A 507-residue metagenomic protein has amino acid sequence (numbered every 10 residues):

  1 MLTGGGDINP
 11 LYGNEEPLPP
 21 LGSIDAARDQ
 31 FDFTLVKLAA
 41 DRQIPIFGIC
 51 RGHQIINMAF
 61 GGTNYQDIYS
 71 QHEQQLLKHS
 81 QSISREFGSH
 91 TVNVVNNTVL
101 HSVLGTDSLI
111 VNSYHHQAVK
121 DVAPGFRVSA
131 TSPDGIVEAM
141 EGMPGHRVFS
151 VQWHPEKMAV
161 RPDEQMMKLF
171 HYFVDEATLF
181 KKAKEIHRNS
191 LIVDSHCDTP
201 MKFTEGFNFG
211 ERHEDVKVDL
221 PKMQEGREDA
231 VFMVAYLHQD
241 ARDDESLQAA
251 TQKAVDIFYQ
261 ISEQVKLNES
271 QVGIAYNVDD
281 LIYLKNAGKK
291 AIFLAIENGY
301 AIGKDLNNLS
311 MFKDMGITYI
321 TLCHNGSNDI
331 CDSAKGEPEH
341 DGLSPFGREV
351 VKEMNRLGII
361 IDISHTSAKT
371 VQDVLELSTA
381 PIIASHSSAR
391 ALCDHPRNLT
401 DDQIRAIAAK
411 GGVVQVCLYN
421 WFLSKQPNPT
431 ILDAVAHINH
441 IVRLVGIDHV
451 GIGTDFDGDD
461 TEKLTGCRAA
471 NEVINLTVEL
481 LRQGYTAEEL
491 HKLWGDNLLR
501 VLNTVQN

Functional and structural regions predicted by a protein language model:
M1, K37-T63, H154, I361 (+1 more regions): Catalytic nucleophile loop
L2, D25-I44, Y69, E73-K184: Amide-donor transfer/coupling interface in amidating biosynthetic enzymes
G6-P17: Short, flexible, mixed-charge acidic loops at enzyme active sites
S113-Q117, S150-P155, I192-T199, I317 (+2 more regions): Histidine-centered catalytic micro-motifs
G145, R227-E228, I317-Y319, L357-I359 (+2 more regions): Glycine-enriched alpha-helix->loop->beta-strand junction motifs that scaffold or abut catalytic
K182-E339, D394-Q415, Y419-I452, F456-N507: N-terminal hydrophobic targeting/anchoring segments and the immediately downstream early-domain regions of hydrolases
H340-L357, V374-A384, L476: Alpha-helix-loop-beta-strand connector modules within alpha/beta enzyme cores
